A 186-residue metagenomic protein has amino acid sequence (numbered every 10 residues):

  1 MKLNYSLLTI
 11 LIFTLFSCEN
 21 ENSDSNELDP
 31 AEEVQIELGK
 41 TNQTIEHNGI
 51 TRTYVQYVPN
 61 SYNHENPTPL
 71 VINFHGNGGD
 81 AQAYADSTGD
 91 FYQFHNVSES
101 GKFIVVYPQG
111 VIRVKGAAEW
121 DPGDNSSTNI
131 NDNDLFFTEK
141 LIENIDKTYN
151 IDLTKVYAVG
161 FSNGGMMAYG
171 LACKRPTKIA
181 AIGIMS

Functional and structural regions predicted by a protein language model:
M1-L28: Bacterial Sec-dependent N-terminal signal peptides
C18-L70, D90-Y92, V97, G101-F103 (+3 more regions): A domain-start/cap signature at the N-terminus of enzymes
T68, H75-G79: Active-site glycine-rich loops that stabilize anionic/oxyanionic intermediates across multiple enzyme folds
A81-Q93: The serine-hydrolase catalytic nucleophile loop
Q82-Y84, G116-A117, A168: Short glycine-/acidic-enriched loop or helix-start segments at secondary-structure transitions that form or flank
Y107-N133: Cap/lid segment of the alpha/beta-hydrolase catalytic domain
G110, G183-S186: Active-site nucleophile loop of the alpha/beta-hydrolase fold
S126-Y149: Alpha/beta-hydrolase active-site loop
